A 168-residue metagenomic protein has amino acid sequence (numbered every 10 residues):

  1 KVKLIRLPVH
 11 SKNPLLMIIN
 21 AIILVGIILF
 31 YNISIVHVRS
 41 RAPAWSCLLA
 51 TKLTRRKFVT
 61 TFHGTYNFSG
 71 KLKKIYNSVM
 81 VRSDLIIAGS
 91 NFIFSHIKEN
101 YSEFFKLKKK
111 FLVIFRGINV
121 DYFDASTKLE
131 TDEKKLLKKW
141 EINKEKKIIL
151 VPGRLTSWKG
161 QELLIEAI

Functional and structural regions predicted by a protein language model:
K1-L16, I27, I114-F115: Conserved nucleotide-sugar phosphate-binding/catalytic loop shared by glycosyltransferases and other
I27-S34, I142-N143: Glycine-rich phosphate-binding loop signature in dinucleotide/nucleotide-binding domains
V38-A44: Short His-centered aromatic/hydrophobic patch
K52, F58-G89, S95, F105: A conserved, positively charged/aromatic
G64, R116-G117, I142, V151-T156: Conserved donor-binding loops in enzymes that form glycosidic bonds
S83-V113, I118-A125: A short, active-site helix/loop in glycosyltransferases that binds the activated sugar's phosphate group
S102, D124-I142: A short helix/loop element that forms part of the nucleotide-sugar donor recognition site in Leloir-type
K147-I168: A conserved mid-protein helix/loop that constitutes part of the nucleotide-sugar donor-binding site
